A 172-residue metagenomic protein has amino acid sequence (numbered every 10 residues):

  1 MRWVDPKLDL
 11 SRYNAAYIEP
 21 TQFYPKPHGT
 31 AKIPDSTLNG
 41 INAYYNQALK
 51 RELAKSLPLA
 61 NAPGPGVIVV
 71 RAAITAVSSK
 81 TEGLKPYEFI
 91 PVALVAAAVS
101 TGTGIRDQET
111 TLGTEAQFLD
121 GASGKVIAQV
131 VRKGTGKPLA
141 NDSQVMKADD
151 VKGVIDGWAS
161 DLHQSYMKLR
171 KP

Functional and structural regions predicted by a protein language model:
M1-D5, G104-G113, Q117-P172: C-terminal/domain-edge helix-coil "capping" segments
R2, D9-R12, Q22, P58 (+4 more regions): Residue-level preference for alpha-helix termini and adjacent loops
P6-L8, A15, E82, V95: Short capping/connector residues at structural and topological boundaries
L8-A73: N-terminal segment of the mature soluble domain
Y24, A43-S56, K80, G157 (+1 more regions): Structured segments of extracytoplasmic/periplasmic soluble domains in secreted or envelope-associated proteins
P25-G29, T81-G83, K137-A140: Short acidic/His/Gly/Ser-rich catalytic and metal-binding motifs that mark active-site loops of diverse hydrolases
T30-N39, A93-V99, S143: A solvent-exposed, charged loop/short amphipathic helix patch at secondary-structure junctions
K55-S123: Surface-exposed short loop/turn segments
